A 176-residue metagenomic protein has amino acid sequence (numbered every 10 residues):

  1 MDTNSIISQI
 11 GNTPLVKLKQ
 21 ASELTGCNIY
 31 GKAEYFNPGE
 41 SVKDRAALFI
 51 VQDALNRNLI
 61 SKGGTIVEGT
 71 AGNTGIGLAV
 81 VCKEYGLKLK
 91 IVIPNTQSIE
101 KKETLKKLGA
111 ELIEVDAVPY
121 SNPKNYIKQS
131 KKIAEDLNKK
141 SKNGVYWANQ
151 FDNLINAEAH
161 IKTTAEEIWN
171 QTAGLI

Functional and structural regions predicted by a protein language model:
M1-I176: PLP-dependent amino-acid enzyme catalytic core
